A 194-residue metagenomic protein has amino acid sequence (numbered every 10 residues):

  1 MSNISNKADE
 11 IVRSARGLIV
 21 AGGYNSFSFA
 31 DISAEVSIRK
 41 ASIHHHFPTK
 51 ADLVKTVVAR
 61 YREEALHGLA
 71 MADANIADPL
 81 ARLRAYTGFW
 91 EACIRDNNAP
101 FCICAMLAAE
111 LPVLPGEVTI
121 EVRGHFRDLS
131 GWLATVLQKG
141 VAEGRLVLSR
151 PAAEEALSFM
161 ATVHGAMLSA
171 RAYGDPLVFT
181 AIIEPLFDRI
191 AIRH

Functional and structural regions predicted by a protein language model:
M1-N3: Short, intrinsically disordered or compositionally biased N-terminal tails of bacterial proteins
N6, E10, S14, L18-D52 (+1 more regions): Helix-turn-helix
A21-N25, I76, E143: Short coil/turn segments at alpha/beta junctions that flank glycine-rich nucleotide-binding fingerprints
T56, R60, A70-P100, A152-F159: Hydrophobic alpha-helical connector segments
M71, E117-D128, W132: Short, solvent-exposed amphipathic helices
A81, A85-A92, R127-K139, E143 (+2 more regions): C-terminal peripheral helix-coil segments that are non-catalytic and often amphipathic
A81, I120-G124, A142-S158, L177: All-alpha amphipathic helical-bundle segments outside canonical DNA-binding/catalytic cores that form hydrophobic
R82, D96-E117: Amphipathic alpha-helical segments used for helix-helix packing
